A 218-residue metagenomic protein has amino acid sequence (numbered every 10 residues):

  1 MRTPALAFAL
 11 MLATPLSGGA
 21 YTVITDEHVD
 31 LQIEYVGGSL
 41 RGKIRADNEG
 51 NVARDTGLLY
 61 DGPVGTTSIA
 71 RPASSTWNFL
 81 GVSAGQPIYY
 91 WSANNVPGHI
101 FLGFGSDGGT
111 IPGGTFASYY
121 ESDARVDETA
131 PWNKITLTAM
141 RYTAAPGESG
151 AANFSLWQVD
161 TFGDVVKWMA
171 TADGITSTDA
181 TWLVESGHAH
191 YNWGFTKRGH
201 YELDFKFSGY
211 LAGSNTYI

Functional and structural regions predicted by a protein language model:
M1-L6: Bacterial N-terminal signal peptides that target proteins for export
A9-M11: Cleavable N-terminal signal peptides of Sec/SRP-targeted secreted and luminal proteins
A13-P15: N-terminal signal peptide c-region/cleavage motif recognized by signal peptidases
Y21-G187, T216-I218: Phosphate/adenylate-binding glycine loop and adjacent helical scaffold
A189, K197-Y201: Short tyrosine-centred short linear motifs in exposed loops/low-complexity segments
Y210-S214: Short, solvent-exposed loop/turn segments at the edges of extracellular beta-sandwich modules
